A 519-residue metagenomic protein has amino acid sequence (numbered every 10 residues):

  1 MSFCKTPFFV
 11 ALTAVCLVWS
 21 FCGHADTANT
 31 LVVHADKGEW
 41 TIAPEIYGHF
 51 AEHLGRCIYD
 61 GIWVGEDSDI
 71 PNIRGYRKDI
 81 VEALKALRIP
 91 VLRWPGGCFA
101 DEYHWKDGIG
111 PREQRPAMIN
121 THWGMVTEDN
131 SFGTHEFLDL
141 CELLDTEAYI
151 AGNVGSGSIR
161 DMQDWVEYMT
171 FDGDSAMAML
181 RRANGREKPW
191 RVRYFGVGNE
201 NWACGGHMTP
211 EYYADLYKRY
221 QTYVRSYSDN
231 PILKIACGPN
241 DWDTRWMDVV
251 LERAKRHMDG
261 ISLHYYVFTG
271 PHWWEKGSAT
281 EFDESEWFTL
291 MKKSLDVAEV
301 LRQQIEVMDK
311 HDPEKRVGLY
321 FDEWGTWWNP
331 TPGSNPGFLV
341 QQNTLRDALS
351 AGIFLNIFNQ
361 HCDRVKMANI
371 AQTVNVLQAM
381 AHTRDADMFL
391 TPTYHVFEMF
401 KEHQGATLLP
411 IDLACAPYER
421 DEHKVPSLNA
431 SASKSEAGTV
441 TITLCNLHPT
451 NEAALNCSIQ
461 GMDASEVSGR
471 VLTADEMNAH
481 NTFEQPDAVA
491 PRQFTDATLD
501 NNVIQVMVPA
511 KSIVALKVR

Functional and structural regions predicted by a protein language model:
M1-A11: Bacterial N-terminal signal peptides that target proteins for export
P7, C16, A406: Predominantly soluble domains enriched in secretory-pathway, periplasmic, or organellar proteins
V10-S20: Bacterial N-terminal signal peptides
G23-G260, V297-A298, R302-P330, S334-R519: Non-catalytic accessory regions flanking glycosidase/transglycosidase catalytic cores in CAZymes
L263: Histidine-centered catalytic micro-motifs
Y266-F288, S334: Active-site His/acidic residue clusters
F268, M291-S294, A298: Active-site-proximal helices and loops of the catalytic beta/alpha 8
F288-L290, Q342-N343: Extracellular loop and loop/strand-boundary signature of outer-membrane beta-barrel proteins
